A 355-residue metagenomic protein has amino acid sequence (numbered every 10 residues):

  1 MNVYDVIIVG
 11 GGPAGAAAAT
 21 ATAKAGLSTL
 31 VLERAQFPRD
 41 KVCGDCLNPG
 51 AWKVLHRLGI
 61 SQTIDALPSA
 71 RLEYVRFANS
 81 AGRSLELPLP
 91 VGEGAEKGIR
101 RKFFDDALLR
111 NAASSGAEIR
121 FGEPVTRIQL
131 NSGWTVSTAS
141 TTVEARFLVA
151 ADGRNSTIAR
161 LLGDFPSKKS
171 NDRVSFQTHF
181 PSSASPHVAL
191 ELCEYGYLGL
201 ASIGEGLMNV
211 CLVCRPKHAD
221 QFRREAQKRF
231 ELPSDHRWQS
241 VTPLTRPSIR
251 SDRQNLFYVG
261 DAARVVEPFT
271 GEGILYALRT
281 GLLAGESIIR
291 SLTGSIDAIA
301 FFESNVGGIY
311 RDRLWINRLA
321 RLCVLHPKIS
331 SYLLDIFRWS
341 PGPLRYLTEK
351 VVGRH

Functional and structural regions predicted by a protein language model:
M1-A14: Beta1/beta-strand and adjacent pyrophosphate-binding region of the FAD-binding site in flavoprotein oxidoreductases
A14, F37, N155: Conserved Rossmann-like nucleotide-cofactor binding loop
A23-C43: Glycine-rich FAD pyrophosphate-binding loop
Q36-H56: Conserved N-terminal glycine-rich FAD pyrophosphate-binding loop of Rossmann-like flavoproteins
H56-A107: A conserved beta-strand/loop capping segment in the N-terminal third of enzymes that catalyze redox or closely related
L67, R127, T142, P216-L292 (+1 more regions): FAD/FMN-dependent oxidoreductases across multiple families
N111-D235, S248: Predominantly flavin-linked oxidoreductase catalytic cores and closely associated redox partners
E286-H355: C-terminal helical "tail/cap" subdomain of flavin- and related membrane-associated enzymes
